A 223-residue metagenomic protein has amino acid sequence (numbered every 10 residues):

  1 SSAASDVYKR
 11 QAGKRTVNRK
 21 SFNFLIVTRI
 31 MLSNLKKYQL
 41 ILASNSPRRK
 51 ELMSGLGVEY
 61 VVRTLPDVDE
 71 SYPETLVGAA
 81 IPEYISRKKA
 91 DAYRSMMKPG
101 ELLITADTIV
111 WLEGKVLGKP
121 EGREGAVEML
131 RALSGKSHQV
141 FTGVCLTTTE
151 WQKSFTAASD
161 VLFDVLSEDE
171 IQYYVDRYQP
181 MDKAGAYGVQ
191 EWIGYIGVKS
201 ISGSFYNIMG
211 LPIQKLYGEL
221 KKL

Functional and structural regions predicted by a protein language model:
S1-Y8: Short, small-residue-biased leader/transition segments that mark boundaries at the very start of proteins
A3, P47-R48, K215: Short Gly/charged-rich anion-binding patches and loops
R19, F24-L25: Short hydrophobic targeting helices and cationic amphipathic motifs that mediate membrane/organellar targeting
L32-I41, L76-L223: Anionic-ligand binding patches
L32-V58: N-terminal beta1-alpha1 ligand-phosphate binding loop
N45, L65, T149: Cofactor-binding loop segments of dinucleotide-utilizing enzymes, especially the Rossmann-like FAD- and NAD(P)+-binding
Y60-S71: A short beta-strand-loop structural module common to alpha/beta enzyme folds
